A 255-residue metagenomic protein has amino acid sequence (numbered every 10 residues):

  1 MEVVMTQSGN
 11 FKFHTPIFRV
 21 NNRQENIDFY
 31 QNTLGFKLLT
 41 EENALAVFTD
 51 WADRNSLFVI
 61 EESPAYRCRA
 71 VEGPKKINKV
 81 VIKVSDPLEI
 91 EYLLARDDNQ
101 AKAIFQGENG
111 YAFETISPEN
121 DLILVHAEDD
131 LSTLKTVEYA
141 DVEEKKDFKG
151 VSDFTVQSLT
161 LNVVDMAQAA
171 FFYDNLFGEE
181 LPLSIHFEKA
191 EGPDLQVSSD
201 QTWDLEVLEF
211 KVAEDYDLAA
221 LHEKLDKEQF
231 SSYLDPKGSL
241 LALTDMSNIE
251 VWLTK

Functional and structural regions predicted by a protein language model:
M1-Q24, V80, S132-Q168, L205-L208: N-terminal beta-strand motif that seeds the catalytic metal site of vicinal oxygen chelate
M1-V59: Hydrophobic, helix-prone linear segments
V4-T6, D98-D153, L181-E188, E223-K255: Vicinal oxygen chelate
K12-V20, C68-A95, Y111-S117, T155-V164 (+3 more regions): Vicinal oxygen chelate
I17-F29, S56-P64, D98-E108, D147-S158: Short N-terminal helix-initiation segments at or just after the protein's N-terminus
N26-Q31, N120, A169-D174, N248: Conserved active-site tyrosine of GNAT-family acetyltransferases
K37-P74, L122-D130, F177-E214, T244-K255: Conserved short beta-strand elements that form part of the metal-binding/catalytic scaffold of enzyme active sites
G150-G192: Surface-exposed interaction/gating patches
